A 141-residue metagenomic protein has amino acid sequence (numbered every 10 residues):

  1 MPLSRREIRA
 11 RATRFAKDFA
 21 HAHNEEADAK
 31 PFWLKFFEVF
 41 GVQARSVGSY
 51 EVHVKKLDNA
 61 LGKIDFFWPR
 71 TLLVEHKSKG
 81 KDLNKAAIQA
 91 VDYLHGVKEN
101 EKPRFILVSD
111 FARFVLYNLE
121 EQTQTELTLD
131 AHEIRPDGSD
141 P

Functional and structural regions predicted by a protein language model:
M1-P141: Nucleic acid-processing catalytic cores of prokaryotic defense/repair systems
